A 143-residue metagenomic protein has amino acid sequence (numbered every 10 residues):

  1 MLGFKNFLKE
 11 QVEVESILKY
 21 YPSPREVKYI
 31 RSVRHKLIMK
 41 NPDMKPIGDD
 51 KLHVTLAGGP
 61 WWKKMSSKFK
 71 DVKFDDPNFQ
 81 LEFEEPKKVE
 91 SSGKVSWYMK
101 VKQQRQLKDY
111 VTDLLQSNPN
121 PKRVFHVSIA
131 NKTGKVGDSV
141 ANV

Functional and structural regions predicted by a protein language model:
L2-Q11: Proteolytic processing junctions in secreted/extracellular precursors, especially proprotein convertase/trypsin-like
Q11-V143: Histidine-dependent nucleotide/RNA phosphoesterase domain, centered on the 2H-phosphoesterase fold with its duplicated
